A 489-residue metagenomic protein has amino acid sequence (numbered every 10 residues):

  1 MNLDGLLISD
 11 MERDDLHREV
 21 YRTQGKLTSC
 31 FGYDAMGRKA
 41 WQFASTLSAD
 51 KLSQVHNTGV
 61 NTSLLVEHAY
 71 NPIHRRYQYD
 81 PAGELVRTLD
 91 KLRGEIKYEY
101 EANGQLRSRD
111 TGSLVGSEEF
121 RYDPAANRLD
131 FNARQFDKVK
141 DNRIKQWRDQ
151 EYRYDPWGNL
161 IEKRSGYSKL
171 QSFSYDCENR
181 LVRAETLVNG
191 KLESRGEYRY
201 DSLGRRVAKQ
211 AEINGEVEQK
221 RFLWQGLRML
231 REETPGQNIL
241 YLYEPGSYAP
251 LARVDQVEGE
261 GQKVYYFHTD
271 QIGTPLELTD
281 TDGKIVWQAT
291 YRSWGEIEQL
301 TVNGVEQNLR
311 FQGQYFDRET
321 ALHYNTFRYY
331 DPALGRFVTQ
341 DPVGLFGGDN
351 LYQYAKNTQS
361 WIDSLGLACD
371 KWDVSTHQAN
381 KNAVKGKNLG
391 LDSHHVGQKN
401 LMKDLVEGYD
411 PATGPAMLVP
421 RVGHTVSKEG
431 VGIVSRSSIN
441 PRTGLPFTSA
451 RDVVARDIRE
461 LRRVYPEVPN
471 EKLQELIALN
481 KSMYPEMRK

Functional and structural regions predicted by a protein language model:
M1-D90, E95-T111, S117-Q146, E151-R164 (+13 more regions): Beta-strand elements of repeat-based all-beta scaffolds
D123-A126, D130-K138, D255-T326, Q359-W361: A motif-centric feature for acidic-aromatic and gly/ser/thr-rich catalytic loops and repeats
G215, E244-P245, G304, G347 (+2 more regions): Extracellular/periplasmic catalytic domains that process cell-envelope and extracellular macromolecules
E277-L278, E298, R328-V338, P342 (+1 more regions): Short, low-complexity export/processing leader segments characterized by acidic and small residues
A368-K489: Catalytic toxin/effector domains delivered as secreted proteins or via bacterial secretion systems
